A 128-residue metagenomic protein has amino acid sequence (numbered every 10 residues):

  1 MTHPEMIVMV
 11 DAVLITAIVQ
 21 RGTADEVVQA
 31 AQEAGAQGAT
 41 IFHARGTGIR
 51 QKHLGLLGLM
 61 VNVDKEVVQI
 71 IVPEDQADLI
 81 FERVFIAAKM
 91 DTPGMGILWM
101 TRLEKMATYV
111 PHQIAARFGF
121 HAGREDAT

Functional and structural regions predicted by a protein language model:
M1-T128: Positively charged, small/polar-rich N-terminal and surface patches that mediate targeting and assembly and bind
